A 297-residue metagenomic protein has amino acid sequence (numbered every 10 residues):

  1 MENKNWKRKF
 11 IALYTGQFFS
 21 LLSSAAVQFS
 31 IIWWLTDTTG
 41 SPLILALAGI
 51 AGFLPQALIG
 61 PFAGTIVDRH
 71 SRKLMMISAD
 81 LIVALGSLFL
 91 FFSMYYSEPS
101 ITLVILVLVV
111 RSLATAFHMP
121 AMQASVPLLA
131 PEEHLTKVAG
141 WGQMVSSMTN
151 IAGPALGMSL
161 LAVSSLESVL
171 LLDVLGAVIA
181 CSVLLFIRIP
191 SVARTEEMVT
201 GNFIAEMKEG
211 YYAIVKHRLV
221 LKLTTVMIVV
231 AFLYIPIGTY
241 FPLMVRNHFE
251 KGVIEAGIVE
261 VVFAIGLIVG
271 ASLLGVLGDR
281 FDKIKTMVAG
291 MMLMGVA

Functional and structural regions predicted by a protein language model:
M1-A297: Alpha-helical transmembrane-bundle signature of multi-pass membrane transport and export proteins
